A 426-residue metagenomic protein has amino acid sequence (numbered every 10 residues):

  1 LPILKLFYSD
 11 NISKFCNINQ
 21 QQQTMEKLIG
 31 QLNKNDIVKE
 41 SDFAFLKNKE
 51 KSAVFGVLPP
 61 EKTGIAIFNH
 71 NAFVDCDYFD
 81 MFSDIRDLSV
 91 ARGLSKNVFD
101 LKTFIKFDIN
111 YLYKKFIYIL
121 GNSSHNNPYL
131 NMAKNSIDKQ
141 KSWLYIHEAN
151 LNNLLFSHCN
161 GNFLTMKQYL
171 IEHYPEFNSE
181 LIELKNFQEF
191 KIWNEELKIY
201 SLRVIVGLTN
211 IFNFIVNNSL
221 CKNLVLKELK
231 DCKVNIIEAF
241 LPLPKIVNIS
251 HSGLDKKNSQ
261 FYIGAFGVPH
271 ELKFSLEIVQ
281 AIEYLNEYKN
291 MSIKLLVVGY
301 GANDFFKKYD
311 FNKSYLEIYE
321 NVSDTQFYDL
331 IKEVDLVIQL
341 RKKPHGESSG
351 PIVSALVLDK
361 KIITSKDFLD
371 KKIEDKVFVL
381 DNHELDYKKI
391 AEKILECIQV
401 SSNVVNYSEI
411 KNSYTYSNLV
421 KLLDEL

Functional and structural regions predicted by a protein language model:
F7-N33, L385, S401-L426: A charged, aromatic-enriched C-terminal amphipathic alpha-helix characteristic of glycosyltransferases across folds
N11-S13, E26, K167-N213: Membrane-proximal helix-turn-helix segments that form the acceptor-binding/catalytic region of lipid-linked
V54, D255-K273, V279-I282: Conserved donor-binding/catalytic core segment of Leloir-type glycosyltransferases
F266-P269, K294-F306: Glycosyltransferase donor-sugar binding loop
F306-Y328: Nucleotide-activated donor-binding/catalytic signature segment of Leloir-type glycosyltransferases, i.e., the conserved
K332-G346, K360: Acidic donor-binding loop of glycosyltransferase active sites
L356-V357, K361-S365: Short hydrophobic beta-strand element within catalytic cores of glycosyltransferases and related nucleotide-activated
K371-E396: Change "using UDP/GDP/dTDP sugars" to "using nucleotide sugars
